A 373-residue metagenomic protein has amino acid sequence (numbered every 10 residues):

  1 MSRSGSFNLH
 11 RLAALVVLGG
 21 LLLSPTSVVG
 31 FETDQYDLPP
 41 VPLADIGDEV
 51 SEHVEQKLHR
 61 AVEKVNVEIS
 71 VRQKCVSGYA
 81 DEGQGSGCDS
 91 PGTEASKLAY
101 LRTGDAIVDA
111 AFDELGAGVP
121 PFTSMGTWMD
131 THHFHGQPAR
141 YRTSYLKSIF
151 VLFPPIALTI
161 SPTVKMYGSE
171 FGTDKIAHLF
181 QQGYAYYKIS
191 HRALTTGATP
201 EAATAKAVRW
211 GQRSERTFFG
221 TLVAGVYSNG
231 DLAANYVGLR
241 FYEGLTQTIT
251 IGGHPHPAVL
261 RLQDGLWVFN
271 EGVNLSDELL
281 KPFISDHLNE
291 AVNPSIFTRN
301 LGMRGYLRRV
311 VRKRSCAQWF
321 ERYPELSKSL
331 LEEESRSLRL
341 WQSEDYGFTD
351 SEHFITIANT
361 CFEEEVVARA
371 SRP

Functional and structural regions predicted by a protein language model:
S2-A14: Bacterial N-terminal signal peptides that target proteins for export
R3, S27-R209, F219, V223-V226 (+3 more regions): Intrinsically disordered, low-complexity, mixed-charge
S6, G20-L21, L266: Intrinsically disordered, low-complexity regions
A13-S24: Bacterial N-terminal signal peptides
E215-R216: Alpha-helical transmembrane segments of multipass membrane proteins
